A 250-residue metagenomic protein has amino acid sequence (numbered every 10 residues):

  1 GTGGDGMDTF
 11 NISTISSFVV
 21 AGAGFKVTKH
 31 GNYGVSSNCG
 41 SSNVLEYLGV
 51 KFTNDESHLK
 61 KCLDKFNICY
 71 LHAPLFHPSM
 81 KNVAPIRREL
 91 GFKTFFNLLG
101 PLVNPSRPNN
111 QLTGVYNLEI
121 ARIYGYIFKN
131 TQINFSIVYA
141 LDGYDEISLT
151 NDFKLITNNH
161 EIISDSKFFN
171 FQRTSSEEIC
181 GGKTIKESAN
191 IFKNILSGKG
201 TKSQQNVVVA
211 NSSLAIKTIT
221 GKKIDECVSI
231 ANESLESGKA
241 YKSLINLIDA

Functional and structural regions predicted by a protein language model:
G1-V35: Active-site cofactor/substrate anionic-group-binding motifs, chiefly glycine- and Lys/Arg-rich phosphate-binding loops
D5, T9, G24, E46-T53 (+1 more regions): Glycine-rich anion-binding loops and their surrounding alpha/beta cores
N11-S13, S37, S41, S234: Short linear Ser/Thr-Pro motifs
I15, G40, H58, I123: Short Gly/charged-rich anion-binding patches and loops
G31, N54-E56: Short beta->alpha connector loops at strand-helix junctions that form conserved, small/polar/Pro-enriched
Y33-K51: Active-site-proximal loop->helix
S57-L63: Short linear loop/turn motifs
